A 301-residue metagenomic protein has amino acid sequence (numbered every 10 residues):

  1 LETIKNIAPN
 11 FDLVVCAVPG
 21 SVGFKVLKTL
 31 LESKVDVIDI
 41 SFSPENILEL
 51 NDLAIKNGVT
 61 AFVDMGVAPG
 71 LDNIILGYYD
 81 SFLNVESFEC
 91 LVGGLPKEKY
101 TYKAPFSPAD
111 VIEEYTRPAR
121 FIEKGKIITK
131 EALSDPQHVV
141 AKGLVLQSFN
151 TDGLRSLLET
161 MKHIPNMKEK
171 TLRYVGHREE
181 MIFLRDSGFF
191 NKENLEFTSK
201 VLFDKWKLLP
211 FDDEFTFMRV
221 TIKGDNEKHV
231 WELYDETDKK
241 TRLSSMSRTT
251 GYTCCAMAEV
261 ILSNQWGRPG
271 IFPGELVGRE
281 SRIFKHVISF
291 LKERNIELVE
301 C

Functional and structural regions predicted by a protein language model:
L1, G20, S41-N46, G66-A68: Short, acidic/turn-prone active-site loops that include or flank metal/cofactor- and phosphate-binding residues
L1-F11: Conserved Rossmann-fold cofactor-binding substructure of NAD(P)-dependent oxidoreductases
D12-L13, D36: Structural motif
L13-L30, S43-I47: Beta-loop-alpha module in the N-terminal Rossmann-like domain of NAD(P)-dependent dehydrogenases, especially those
I40-D64: Rossmann-fold NAD(P)-binding glycine/threonine-rich loop
N57-P96: Adenosine-phosphate binding glycine-rich loop
F82-C301: C-terminal catalytic/substrate-binding lobe primarily of soluble NAD(P)-dependent oxidoreductases
